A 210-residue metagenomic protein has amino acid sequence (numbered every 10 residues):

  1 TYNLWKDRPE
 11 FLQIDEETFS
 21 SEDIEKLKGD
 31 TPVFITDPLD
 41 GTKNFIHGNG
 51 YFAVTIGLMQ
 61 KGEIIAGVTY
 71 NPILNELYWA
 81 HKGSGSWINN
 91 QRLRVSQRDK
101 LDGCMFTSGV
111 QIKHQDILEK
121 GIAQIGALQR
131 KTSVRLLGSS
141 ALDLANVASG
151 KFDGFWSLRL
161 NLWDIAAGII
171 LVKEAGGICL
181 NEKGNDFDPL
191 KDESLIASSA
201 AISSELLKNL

Functional and structural regions predicted by a protein language model:
T1-K61, V68: Flexible, acidic active-site loops/lids enriched in D/E/S/T/G that coordinate Mg2+ and/or position polar
L4, P9, T42, N71 (+5 more regions): Residue-level signal for inorganic ion chemistry
E10-F11, T31, S84, T132 (+1 more regions): A structural micro-motif
G29-T31, G62-I65, L101-G103, D192: Short coil/turn connectors at secondary-structure junctions
K43-I46, L77, F187: Conserved protein kinase catalytic core
N49-V95: Contiguous, small/hydrophobic- and glycine-enriched helical/loop subdomains that border and often "cap" functional
R94-L210: An extended, acidic
